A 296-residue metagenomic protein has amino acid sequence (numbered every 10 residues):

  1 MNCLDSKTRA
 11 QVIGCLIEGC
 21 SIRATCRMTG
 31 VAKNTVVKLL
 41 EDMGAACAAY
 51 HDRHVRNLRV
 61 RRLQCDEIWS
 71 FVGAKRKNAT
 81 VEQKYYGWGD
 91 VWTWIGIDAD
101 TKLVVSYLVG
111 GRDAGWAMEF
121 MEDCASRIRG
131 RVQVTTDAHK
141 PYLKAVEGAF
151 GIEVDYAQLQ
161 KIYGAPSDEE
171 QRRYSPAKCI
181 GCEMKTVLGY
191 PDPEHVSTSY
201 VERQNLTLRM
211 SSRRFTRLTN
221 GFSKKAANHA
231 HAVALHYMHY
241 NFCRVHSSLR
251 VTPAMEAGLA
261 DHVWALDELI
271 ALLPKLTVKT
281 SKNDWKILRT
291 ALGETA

Functional and structural regions predicted by a protein language model:
M1-A296: Residue-level recognition of single "structural anchor" positions that define or cap local secondary structure
